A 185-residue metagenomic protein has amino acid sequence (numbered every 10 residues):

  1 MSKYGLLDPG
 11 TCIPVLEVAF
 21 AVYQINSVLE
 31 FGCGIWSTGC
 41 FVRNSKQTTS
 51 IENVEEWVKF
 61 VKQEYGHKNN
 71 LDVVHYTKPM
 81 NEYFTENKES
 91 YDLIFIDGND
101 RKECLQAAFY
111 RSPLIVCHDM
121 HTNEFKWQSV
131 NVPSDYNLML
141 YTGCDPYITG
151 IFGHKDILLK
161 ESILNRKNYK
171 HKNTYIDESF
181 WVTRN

Functional and structural regions predicted by a protein language model:
M1-L7: Class I SAM-dependent transferase core
D8-P79: SAM cofactor-binding core of SAM-dependent methyltransferases, primarily the Rossmann-like beta-alpha-beta module
A19-F20, M80-S90: Short amphipathic alpha-helix with an adjacent loop that forms part of the alpha/beta core around
Y23, F41-R43, Y65, E86-N87 (+2 more regions): Alpha-helix C-terminal capping segments
I25, S90-D92: Local beta-strand N-terminus motif with an aromatic residue
E82, N99-N185: C-terminal substrate-binding/active-site "lid" region of AdoMet-derived donor-dependent transferases
I94-D97: Hydrophobic beta-strand segment of the Class I
